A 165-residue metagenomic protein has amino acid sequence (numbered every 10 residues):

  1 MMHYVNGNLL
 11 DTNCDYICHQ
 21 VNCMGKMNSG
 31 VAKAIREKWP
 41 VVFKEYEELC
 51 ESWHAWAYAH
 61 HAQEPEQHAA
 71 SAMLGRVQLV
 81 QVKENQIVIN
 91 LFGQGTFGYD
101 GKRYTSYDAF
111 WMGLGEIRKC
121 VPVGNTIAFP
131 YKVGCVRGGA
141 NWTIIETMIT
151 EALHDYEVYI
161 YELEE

Functional and structural regions predicted by a protein language model:
M1-E165: Macrodomain-like recognition of ADP-ribose-binding/processing modules
